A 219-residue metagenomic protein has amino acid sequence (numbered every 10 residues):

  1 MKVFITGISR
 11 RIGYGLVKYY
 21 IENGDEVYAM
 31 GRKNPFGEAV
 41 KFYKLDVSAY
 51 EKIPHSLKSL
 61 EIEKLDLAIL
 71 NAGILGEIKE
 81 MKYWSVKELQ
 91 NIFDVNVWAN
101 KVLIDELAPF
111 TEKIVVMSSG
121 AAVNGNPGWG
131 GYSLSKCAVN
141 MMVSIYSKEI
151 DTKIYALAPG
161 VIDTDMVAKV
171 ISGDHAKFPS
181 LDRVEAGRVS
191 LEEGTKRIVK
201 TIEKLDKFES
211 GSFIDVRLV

Functional and structural regions predicted by a protein language model:
T6, L65-G73, N96, V116 (+1 more regions): Rossmann-fold scaffold of SDR-type NAD(P)-dependent oxidoreductases
S9-V17: N-terminal Rossmann NAD(P)H-binding glycine-rich loop of SDR-like oxidoreductase domains
E38-E51: Rossmann-fold cofactor-recognition segment
K58, G73-Q90, G128-G131: Conserved mid-core segment of classical short-chain dehydrogenase/reductases
K82-K101, V139: Catalytic Tyr-X3-Lys loop
A99-I104, K113, V123, I198: Conserved internal alpha-helix within the Rossmann fold of NAD(P)-dependent oxidoreductases
K113-V139, V143-K148, A158-I162: Catalytic loop of short-chain dehydrogenase/reductase
A156, G173-V219: C-terminal helical subdomain
